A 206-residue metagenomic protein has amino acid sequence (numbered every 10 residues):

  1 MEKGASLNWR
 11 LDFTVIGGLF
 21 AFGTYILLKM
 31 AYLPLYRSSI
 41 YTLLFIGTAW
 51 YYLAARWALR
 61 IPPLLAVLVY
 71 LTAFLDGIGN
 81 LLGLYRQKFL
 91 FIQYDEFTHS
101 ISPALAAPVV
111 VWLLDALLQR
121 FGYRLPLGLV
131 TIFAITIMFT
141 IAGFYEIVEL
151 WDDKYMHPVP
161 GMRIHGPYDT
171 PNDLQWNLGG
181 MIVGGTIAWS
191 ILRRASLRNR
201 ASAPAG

Functional and structural regions predicted by a protein language model:
E2-P108: "…centered on the first transmembrane helix and the immediately adjacent amphipathic helix/loop
L28, A55, L75, G79 (+5 more regions): Membrane-water interface at transmembrane helix exits
A66-V67, T131-T136, Q175: Hydrophobic alpha-helical transmembrane segments
L82-L90, Y94-D95, A142-I182: Interfacial helix-loop-helix junctions of multi-pass membrane proteins
Y85-K88, L117-R124: Juxtamembrane helix-loop-helix connectors linking adjacent transmembrane helices in multi-pass membrane enzymes
I101-L118, D153-P160, L178-L192: Membrane-interfacial alpha-helical segments at the cytosolic side of multi-pass membrane proteins
R120-F139: Internal alpha-helical transmembrane segments of multi-pass membrane proteins
R198-G206: Short, charged juxtamembrane terminal tails flanking transmembrane helices
